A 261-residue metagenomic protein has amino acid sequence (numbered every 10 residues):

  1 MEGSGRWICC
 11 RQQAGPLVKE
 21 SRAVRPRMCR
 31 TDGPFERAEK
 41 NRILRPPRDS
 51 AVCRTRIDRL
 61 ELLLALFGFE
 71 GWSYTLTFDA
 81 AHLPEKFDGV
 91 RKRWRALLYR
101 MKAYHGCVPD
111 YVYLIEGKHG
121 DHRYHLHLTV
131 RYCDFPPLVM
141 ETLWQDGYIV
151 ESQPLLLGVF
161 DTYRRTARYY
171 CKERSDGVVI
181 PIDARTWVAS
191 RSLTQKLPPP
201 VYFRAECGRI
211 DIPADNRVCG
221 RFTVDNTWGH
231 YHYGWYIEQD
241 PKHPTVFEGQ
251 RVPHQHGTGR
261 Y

Functional and structural regions predicted by a protein language model:
M1-H122, Y132-Y261: Right-hand nucleic-acid polymerase module
